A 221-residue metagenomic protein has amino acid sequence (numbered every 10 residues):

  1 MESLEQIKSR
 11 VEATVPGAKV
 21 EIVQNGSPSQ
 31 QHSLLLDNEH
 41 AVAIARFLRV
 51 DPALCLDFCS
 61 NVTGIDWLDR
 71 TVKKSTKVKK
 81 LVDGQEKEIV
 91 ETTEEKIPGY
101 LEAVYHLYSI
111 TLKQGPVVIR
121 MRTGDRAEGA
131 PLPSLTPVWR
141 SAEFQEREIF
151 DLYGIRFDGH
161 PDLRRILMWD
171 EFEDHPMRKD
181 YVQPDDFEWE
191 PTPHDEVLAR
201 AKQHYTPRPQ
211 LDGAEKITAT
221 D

Functional and structural regions predicted by a protein language model:
M1-D221: Terminal low-complexity/charged segments
